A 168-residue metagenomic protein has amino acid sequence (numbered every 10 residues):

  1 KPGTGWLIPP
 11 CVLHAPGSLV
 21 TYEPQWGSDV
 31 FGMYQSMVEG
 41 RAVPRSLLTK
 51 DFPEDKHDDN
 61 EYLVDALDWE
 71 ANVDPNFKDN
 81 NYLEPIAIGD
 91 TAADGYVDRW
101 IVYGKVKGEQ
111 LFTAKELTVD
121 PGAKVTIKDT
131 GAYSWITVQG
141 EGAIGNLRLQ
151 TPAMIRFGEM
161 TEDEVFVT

Functional and structural regions predicted by a protein language model:
K1, S18-V20, L111-F112, E116-M160: Glycine- and acidic-residue-biased ligand/ion/polar-headgroup-sensing regions
P2-R45: Loop-centered beta-sheet repeat module
G5-A15, D29-V30, K124, L149 (+1 more regions): Histidine-centered metal-chelating micro-motifs
G32-A132: C-terminal amphipathic alpha-helical segment
